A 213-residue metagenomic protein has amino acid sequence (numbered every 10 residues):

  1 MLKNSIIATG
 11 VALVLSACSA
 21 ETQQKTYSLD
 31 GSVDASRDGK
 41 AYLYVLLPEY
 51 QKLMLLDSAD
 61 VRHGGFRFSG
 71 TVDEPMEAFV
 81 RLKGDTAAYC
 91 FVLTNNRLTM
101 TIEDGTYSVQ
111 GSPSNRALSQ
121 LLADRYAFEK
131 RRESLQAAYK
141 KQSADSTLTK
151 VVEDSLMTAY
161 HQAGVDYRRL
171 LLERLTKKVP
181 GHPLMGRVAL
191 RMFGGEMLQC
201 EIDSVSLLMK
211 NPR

Functional and structural regions predicted by a protein language model:
M1-I7: Bacterial N-terminal signal peptides that target proteins for export
A8-S16: Bacterial N-terminal signal peptides
C18-R169: A non-transmembrane, solvent-exposed segment enriched in polar/low-complexity residues
A35-S36, E196-L198, R213: Alpha-helix capping and inter-helical loop/turn segments
E173-V179: Flexible helix-coil transition and linker loops at the boundaries of alpha-helical arrays
P180-M192: Amphipathic alpha-helical repeat scaffolds of TPR domains
E201-K210: Alpha-helical repeat scaffolds
